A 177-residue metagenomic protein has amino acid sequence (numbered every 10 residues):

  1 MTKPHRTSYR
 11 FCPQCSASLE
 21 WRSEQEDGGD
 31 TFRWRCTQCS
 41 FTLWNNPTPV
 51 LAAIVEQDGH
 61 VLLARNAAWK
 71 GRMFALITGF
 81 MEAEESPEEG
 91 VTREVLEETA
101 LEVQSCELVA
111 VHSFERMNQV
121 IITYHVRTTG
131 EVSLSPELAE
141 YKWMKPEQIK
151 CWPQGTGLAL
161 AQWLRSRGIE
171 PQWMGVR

Functional and structural regions predicted by a protein language model:
M1-S8, F74, L134-R177: Nudix hydrolase/Nudix homology domain
T2, V50, E56-E97: Conserved Nudix-box catalytic region and its N-terminal flanking loop in Nudix hydrolases and closely related
K3-A52: Acidic, metal-coordinating catalytic segment for phosphate/diphosphate chemistry, firing primarily on the Nudix
P4, A53-I54, S113, V132-L134: Short secondary-structure boundary/capping segments
F11, R33, I54, L63 (+2 more regions): Conserved hydrophobic/aromatic beta-strand scaffold that supports enzyme active sites
R22-S23, L101-A110: A short coil-to-beta-strand element that immediately follows conserved catalytic motifs
P49-L51, G59, V120-I122, A139: Change "...and in nucleic-acid phosphodiester-cleaving endonucleases..." to "...and in nucleic-acid processing enzymes
H112-S133, K142, P146, W163: Active-site-adjacent beta-strand/loop module that shapes the phosphate/pyrophosphate-binding cleft
